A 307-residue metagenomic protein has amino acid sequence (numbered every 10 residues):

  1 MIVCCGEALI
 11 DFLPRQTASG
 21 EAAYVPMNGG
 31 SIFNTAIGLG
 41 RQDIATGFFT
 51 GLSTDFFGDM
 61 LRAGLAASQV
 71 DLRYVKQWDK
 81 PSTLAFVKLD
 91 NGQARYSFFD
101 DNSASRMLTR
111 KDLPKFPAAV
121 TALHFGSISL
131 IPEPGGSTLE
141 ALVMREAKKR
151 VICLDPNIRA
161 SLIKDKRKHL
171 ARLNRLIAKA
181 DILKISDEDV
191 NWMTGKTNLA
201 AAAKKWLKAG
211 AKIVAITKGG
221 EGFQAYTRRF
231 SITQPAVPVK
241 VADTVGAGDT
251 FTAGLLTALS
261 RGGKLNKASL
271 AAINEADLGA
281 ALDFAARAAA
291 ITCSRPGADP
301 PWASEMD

Functional and structural regions predicted by a protein language model:
M1-V3, T121-A122, I182, I213: Structural motif
M1-V70: Glycine-rich phosphate/adenosyl-contacting loop at the front of the ribokinase-like
V3, G195-D307: Conserved phosphate-binding/catalytic region of the ribokinase-like
C4-C5, Y74, C153-L154, K184-I185 (+1 more regions): General beta-strand structural signal in soluble alpha/beta enzymes
A8, S31, I128, P156 (+1 more regions): Active-site metal-binding loops of divalent metal-dependent hydrolases
I37, L84-K88, G222-A225: Short beta-strand scaffold segments in enzyme catalytic cores
A45-S127, I152: Conserved N-terminal subdomain of the carbohydrate kinase-like
I128-K204, A211, E221-G222: Conserved beta-alpha-beta core of the PfkB/ribokinase-like small-molecule kinase fold
